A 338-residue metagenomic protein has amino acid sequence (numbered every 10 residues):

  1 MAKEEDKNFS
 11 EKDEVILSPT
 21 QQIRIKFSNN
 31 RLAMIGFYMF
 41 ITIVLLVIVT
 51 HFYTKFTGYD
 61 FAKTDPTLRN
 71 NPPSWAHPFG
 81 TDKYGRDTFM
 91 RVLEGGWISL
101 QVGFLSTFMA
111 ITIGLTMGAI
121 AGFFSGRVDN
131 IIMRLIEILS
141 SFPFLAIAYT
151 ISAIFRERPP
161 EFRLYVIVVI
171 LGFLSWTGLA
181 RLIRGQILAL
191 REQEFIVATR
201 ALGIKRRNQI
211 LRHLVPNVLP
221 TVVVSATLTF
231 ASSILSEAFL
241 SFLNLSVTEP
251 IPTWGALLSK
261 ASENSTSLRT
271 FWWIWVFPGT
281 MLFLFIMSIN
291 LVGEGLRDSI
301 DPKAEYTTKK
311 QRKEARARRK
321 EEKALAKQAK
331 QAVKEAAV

Functional and structural regions predicted by a protein language model:
M1-I111, L115, A119, R127 (+5 more regions): Gly/Trp-centered helix-boundary motif
Y38-I41, L93, L105-M109, L135 (+6 more regions): Hydrophobic residues within alpha-helical transmembrane segments of multi-pass solute transporters/permease subunits
I41, I113-M117, I147, L179 (+6 more regions): Hydrophobic/aromatic residues in alpha-helical transmembrane segments
P78, D82, T88, M109-G114 (+4 more regions): Generic hydrophobic transmembrane alpha-helix motif, especially the helices
T81-R86, F123-F124, A198-N208, R212-V215: Short helix-to-coil transition segments within interhelical loops that connect adjacent transmembrane helices
W97-I113, R207-F239: Transmembrane alpha-helices
A119-F123, A153-E157, G185, S241-L245 (+2 more regions): Transmembrane helix-loop junction
G185-F195, G295-K303: Transmembrane helix boundary and interhelical loop/hinge segments in multi-pass membrane proteins
